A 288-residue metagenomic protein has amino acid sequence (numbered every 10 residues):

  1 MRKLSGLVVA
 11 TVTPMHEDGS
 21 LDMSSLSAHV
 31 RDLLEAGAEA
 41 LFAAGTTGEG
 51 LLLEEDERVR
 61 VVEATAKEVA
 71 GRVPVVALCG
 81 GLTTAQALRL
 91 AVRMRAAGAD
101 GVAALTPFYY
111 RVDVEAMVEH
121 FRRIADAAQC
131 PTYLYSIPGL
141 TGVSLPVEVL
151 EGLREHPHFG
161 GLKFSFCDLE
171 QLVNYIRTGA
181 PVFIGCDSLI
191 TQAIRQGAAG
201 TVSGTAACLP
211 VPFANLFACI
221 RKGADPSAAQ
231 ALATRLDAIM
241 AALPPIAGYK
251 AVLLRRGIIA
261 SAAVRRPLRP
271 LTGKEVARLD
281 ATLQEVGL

Functional and structural regions predicted by a protein language model:
R2-G142, L150-G152: Active-site beta->alpha loop and helix N-cap motifs at the rims of alpha/beta catalytic domains
K3-V12, A36-G37, R195-A198, V202-L288: C-terminal alpha-helical cap/extension of soluble enzyme domains
T11, S24, G50-L53, A85 (+6 more regions): Basic, gly/Ser/Thr/Pro-rich low-complexity segments located predominantly at protein N termini
L26, R58, V62, A87 (+7 more regions): A general structural signal for well-ordered alpha-helical segments in protein cores
D32, A64, R93, R123 (+6 more regions): Alpha-helical scaffold segments in soluble metabolic enzymes
L53-D56, R89, V114-M117, L145-V147 (+4 more regions): Short secondary-structure transition/capping segments
R123-A127, P138-L243: Catalytic alpha/beta core domains of metabolic enzymes, predominantly
